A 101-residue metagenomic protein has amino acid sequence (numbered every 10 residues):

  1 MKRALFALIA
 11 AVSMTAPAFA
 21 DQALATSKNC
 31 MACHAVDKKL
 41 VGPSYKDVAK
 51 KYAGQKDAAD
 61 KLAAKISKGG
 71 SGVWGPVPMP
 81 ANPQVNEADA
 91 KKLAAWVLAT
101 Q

Functional and structural regions predicted by a protein language model:
M1-D21, Q101: N-terminal export/targeting leaders of redox proteins
A11-S13, A23, K38, G72: Generic structural signal for beta-strand residues in well-ordered domains
F19-V36: Sequence/structural segment immediately N-terminal to covalent heme-attachment motifs in c-type and related
A32, L40-Y52, K65-A94: Axial heme c-ligation environment in periplasmic c-type cytochrome domains
K51-K61: Short microdomains enriched in Cys/His and/or Lys/Arg
W96-T100: C-terminal alpha-helix
